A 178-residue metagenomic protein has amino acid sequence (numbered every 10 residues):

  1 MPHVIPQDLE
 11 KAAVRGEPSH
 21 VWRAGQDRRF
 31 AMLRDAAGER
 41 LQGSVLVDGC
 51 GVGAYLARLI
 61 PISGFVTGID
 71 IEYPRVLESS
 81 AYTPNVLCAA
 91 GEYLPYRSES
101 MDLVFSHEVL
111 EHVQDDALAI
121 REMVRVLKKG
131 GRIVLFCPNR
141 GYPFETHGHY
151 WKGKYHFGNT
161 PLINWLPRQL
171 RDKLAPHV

Functional and structural regions predicted by a protein language model:
M1-R97, L103-H107, I120: Conserved N-terminal segment of class I S-adenosyl-L-methionine
E17-A24, Q114-E122, V126, R132-V178: S-adenosyl-L-methionine-dependent methyltransferase catalytic module, highlighting the catalytic core
G53, V126-L127: Short acidic-hydrophobic sequence patches enriched in Asp/Glu that either
E108-H112: A short His-aromatic
